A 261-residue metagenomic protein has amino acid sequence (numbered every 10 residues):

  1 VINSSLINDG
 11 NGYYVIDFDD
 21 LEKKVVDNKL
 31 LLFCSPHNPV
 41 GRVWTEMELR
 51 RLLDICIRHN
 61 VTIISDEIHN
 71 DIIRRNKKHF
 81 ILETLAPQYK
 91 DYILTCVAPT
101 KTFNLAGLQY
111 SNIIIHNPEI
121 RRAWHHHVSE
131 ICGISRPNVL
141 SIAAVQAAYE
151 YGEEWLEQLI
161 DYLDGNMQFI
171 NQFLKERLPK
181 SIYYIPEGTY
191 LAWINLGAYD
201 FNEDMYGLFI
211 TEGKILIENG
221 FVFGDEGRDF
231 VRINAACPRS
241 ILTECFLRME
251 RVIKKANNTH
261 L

Functional and structural regions predicted by a protein language model:
L6-H79: Active-site phosphate-binding strand-loop segment of PLP-dependent enzymes
K23, L208-I217, F223-L261: PLP-dependent enzyme catalytic core of the Aspartate aminotransferase-like
C56, A86, L174, F209-I210: A generic structural signal for well-ordered alpha-helical segments
R58-H59, Y89, G213, A256: Helix C-cap/helix->beta junction micro-motif
A86-P87, D91-D164, N171-E176, R251-I253: Conserved core segment of the aminotransferase class I/II
I114, W193-N195, N234-A236: Short hydrophobic/aromatic beta-strand micro-patches that form the beta-sheet surface supporting nucleotide- or nucleic
I142, Q146, Y162-N171, I182-L196 (+1 more regions): Conserved glycine-rich beta-strand-loop-beta hairpin in the small C-terminal domain of fold type I
